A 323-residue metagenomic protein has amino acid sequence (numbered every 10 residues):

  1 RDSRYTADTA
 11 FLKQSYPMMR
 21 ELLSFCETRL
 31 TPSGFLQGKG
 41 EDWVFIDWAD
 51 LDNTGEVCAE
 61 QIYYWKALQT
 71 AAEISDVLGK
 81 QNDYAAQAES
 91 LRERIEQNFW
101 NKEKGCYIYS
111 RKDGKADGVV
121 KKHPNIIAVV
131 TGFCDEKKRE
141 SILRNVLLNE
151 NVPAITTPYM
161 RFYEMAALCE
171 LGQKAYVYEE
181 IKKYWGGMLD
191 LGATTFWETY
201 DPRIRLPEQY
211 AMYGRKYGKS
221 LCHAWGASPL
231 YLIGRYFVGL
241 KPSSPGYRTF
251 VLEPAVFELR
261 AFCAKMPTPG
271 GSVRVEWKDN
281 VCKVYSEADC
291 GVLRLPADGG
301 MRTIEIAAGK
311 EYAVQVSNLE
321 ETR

Functional and structural regions predicted by a protein language model:
R1-F11, Y63-K80, I126-E136, Y163-G172 (+1 more regions): Well-ordered alpha-helical scaffold segments within catalytic/enzyme domains
S3-E60, L78-N125, K137, K183 (+1 more regions): Active-site acid/base region of carbohydrate-active enzymes
T6, W48-Y63, E103-N125, T131 (+2 more regions): Solvent-exposed loop and edge beta-strand segments that line ligand/cofactor-binding and catalytic clefts
Q14-E21, A59-E73, D83-S90, H123 (+5 more regions): Generic recognition of stable, solvent-exposed alpha-helical segments in well-folded globular domains
T28-F35, Q97-I108, I155-E170, A193-R203 (+1 more regions): Charged/polar, low-hydrophobicity segments characteristic of intrinsically disordered regions and flexible loops
E93, A175-R323: Non-catalytic C-terminal accessory modules of carbohydrate-active enzymes
V120-Q209, R215: Extracellular polysaccharide-recognition and catalytic grooves
